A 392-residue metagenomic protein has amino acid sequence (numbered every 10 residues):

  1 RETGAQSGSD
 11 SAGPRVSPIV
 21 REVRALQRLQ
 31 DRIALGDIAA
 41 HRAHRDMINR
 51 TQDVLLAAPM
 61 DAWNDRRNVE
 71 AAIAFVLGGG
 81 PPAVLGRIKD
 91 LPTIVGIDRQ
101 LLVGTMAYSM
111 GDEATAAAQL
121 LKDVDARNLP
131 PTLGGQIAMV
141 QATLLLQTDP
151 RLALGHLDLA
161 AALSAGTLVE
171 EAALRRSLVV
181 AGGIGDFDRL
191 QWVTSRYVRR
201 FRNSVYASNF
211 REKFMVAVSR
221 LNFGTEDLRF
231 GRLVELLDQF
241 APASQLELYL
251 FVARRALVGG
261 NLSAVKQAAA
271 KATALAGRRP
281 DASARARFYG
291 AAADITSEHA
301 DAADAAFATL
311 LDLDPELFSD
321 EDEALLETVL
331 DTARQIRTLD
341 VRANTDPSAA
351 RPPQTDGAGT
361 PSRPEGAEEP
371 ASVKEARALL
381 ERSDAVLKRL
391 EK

Functional and structural regions predicted by a protein language model:
R1-D98, D312-E316, E323, L330-K392: N-terminal leader/linker segments that initiate helical-solenoid repeat arrays
A25-Q30, P59-N68, T93-V103, P130-A138 (+5 more regions): Generic helix N-cap/helix-start motif at coil->alpha-helix transitions
L29, V69-F75, G104-A107, V140-A142 (+5 more regions): Conserved small-residue packing positions in alpha-helical repeats and bundles
A34-A40, D53-G166: Alpha-solenoid helical-repeat scaffolds
H44-V54, P81-P92, E113-A126, P150-A162 (+5 more regions): Alpha-helical repeat scaffolds
S109, Q147, G183, R220 (+3 more regions): Register position in tetratricopeptide repeats
R151, L159-F223, D227: Solenoidal tandem-repeat scaffolds enriched in leucines and small polar residues
E235-A302: Long, repeat-rich segments with strong aromatic
